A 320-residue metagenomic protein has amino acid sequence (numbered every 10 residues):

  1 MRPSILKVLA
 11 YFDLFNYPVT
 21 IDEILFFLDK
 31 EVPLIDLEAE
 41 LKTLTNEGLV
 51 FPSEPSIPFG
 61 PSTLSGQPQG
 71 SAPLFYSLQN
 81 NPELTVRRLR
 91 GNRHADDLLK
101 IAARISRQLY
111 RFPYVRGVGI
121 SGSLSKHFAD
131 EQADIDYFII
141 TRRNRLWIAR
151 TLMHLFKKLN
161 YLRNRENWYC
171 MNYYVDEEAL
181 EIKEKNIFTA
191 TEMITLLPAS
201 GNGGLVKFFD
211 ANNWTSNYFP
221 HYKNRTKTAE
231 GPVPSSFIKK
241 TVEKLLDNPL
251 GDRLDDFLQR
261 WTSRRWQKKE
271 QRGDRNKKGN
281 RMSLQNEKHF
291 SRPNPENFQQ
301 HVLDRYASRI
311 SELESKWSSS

Functional and structural regions predicted by a protein language model:
M1-P52, F75-Q132, T141-S320: Catalytic core of pol beta-like nucleotidyltransferases
F51-P73, S319: Intrinsic disorder/low-complexity segments
